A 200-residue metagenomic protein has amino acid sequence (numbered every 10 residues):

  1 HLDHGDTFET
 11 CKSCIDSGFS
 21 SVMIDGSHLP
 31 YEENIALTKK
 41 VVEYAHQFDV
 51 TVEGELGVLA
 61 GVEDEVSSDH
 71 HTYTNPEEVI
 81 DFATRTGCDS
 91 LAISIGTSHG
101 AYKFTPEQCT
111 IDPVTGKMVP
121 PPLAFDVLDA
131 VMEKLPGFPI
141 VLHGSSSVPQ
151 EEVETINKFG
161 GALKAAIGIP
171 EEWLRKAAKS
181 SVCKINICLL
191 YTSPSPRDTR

Functional and structural regions predicted by a protein language model:
H1-L2, V22-I24, V52-G54, L91-I93 (+2 more regions): Hydrophobic faces of well-ordered beta-strands that scaffold small-molecule active sites in alpha/beta enzyme cores
T7-I24, H28, K39, E43-T51 (+1 more regions): Alpha/beta enzyme core
E9-C11, Q150-V153, W173-R175: Catalytic cores of alpha/beta
I24-Y31, A165-P170, K184-L190: Glycine-rich phosphate-binding active-site loops on the catalytic face of alpha/beta enzymes
F48-T51, P136-L142, K158-G161: Short beta-strand/loop segments at the ligand-binding rim of alpha/beta enzyme cores
S94-G96, G100, V141-P149: A structural signal for small-residue-enriched, beta-sheet-centric alpha/beta enzyme cores and oligomeric scaffold folds
K103-P106, Q150-N157: Histidine/acidic-residue-rich catalytic or RNA/ligand-binding cores of hydrolases and nuclease-related proteins
Y191-R200: Single conserved hydrophobic/aromatic residue that forms the stacking wall/gate of nucleotide- or nucleobase-binding
